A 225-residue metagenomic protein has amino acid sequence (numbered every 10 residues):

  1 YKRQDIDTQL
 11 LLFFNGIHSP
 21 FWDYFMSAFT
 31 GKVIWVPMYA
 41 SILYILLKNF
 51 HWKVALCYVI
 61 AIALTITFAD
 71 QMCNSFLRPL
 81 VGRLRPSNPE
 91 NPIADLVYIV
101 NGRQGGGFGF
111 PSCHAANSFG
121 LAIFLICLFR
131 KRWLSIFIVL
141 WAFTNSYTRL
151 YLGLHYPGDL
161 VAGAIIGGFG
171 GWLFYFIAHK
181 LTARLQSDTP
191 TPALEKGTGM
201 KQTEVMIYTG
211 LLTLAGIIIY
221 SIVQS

Functional and structural regions predicted by a protein language model:
K2-Y39, C73-R103, V223: N-terminal transmembrane-helix/juxtamembrane module of multi-pass inner/ER membrane proteins
T30-I45, I60, H114-N117, F137: Hydrophobic alpha-helical transmembrane segments
K32, V36, V59-T67, Q71 (+3 more regions): Alpha-helical transmembrane spans of integral membrane proteins, capturing the lipid-embedded, hydrophobic core of TM
A40-L47, F143, I165: Hydrophobic transmembrane alpha-helices of multi-pass, membrane-embedded glycosylation machinery
L43, L47, A69, C73-G82 (+3 more regions): Membrane-water interface at transmembrane helix exits
L43-M72, L134-S135: Interfacial segments of alpha-helical transmembrane regions
I60-L80, L211-I219: N-terminal signal-anchor transmembrane alpha helix
Y98-S225: Membrane-embedded catalytic cores of phosphoryl/pyrophosphoryl-handling enzymes
